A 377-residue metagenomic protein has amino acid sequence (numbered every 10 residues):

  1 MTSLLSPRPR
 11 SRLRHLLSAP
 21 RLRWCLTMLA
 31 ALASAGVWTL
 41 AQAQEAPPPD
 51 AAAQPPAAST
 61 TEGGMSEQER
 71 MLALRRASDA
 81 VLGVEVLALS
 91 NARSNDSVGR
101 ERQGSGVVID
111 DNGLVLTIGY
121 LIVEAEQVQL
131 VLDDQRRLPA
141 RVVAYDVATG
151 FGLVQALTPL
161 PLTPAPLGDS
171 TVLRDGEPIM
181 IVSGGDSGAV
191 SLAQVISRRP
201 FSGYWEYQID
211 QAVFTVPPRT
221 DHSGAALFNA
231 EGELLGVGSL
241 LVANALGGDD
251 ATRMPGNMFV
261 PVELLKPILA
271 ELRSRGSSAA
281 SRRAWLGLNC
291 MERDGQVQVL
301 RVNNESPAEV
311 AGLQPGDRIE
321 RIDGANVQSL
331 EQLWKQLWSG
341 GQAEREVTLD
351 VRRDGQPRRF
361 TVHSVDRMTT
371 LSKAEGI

Functional and structural regions predicted by a protein language model:
S18, A270-S277, E305, A311-Q314 (+3 more regions): PDZ-domain C-terminal substructure recognizer with occasional recognition of PDZ-binding tails
A43-V107, D111-Y120, Q127, R174-I179 (+3 more regions): N-terminal activation segment of mature serine protease catalytic domains
P47-L74, L162, A230, L234-R293 (+2 more regions): C-terminal cap/linker of serine protease catalytic domains
A58, L89-N91, V108-V190, A212 (+8 more regions): Conserved active-site neighborhood of the chymotrypsin/trypsin-like protease fold
L82-V84, G106, G113, T117 (+14 more regions): Terminal peptide-recognition signature
N91-G99, A144-G150, R198-V213, G248-D250 (+2 more regions): Gly/Ser-enriched beta-turn/beta-hairpin loop segments
S105, V216-P218, A225-A226, N289-R321 (+1 more regions): PDZ/PDZ-like domain segments forming the peptide/carboxylate-binding groove, activating on the N-terminal beta-strands
A125-Q127, L162, V182-Q194, S202-Q208 (+2 more regions): Active-site loop architecture of trypsin-fold serine endopeptidases
